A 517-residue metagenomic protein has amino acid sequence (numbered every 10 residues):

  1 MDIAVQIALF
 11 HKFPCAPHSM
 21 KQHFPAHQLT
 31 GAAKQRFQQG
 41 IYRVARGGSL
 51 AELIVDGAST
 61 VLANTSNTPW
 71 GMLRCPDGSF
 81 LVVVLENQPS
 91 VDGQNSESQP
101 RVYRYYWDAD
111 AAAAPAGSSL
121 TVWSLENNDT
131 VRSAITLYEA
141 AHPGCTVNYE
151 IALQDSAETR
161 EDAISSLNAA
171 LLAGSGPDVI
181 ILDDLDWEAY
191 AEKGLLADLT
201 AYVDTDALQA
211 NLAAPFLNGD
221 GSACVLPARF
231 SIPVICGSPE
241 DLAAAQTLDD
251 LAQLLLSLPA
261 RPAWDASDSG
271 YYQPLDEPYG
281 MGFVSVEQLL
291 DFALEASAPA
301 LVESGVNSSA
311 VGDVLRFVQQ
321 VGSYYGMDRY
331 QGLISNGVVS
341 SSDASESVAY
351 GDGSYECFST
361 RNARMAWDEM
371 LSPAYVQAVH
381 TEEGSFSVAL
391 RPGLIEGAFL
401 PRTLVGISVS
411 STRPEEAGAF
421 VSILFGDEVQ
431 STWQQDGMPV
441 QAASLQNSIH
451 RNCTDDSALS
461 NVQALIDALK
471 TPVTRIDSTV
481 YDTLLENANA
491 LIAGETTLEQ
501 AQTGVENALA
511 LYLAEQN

Functional and structural regions predicted by a protein language model:
P17, A26, G31-K34, S66-C75: Repeated scaffold domains used in trafficking and secretory/extracellular systems, primarily beta-propellers
P115-N127, C145-A152, V179, C224: Short, well-ordered beta-strand elements
N148-A210, Y355-F358, R364-M365: Extracytoplasmic "Venus flytrap"/periplasmic binding protein-like
D184-V234, D249-D250, S385-L390: Hinge/lid segment of periplasmic solute-binding proteins
N218-N336, V409-E415, T497-Q500: Helix-loop-helix "hinge/cap" segment bordering the ligand-binding cleft or interdomain interface
A260-R261, V421-Q446: Periplasmic-binding protein-like
Q319-R413: Extracytoplasmic/periplasmic substrate-binding proteins
Q434-E486, A490: Long, aromatic- and glycine/proline-rich binding clefts that accommodate carbohydrate-like moieties
